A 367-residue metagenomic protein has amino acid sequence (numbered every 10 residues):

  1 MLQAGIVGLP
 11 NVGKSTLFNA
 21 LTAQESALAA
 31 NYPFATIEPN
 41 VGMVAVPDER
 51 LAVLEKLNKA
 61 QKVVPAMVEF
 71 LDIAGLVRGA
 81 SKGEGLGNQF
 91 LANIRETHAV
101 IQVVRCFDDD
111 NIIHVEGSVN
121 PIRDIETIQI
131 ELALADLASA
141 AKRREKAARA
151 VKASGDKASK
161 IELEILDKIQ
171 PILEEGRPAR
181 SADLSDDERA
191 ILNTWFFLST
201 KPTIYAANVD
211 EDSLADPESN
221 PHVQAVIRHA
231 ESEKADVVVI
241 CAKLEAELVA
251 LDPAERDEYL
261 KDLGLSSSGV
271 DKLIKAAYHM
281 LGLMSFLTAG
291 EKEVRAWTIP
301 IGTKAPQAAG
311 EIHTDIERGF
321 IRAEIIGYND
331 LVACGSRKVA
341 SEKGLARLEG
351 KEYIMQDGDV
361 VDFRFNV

Functional and structural regions predicted by a protein language model:
M1-I113, I122, A141-K142, A147: Conserved G1/Walker A P-loop phosphate-binding module
L2-V7, V12, F18, K146-I354 (+2 more regions): C-terminal-of-GTPase-core extension/linker across diverse P-loop GTPases
V77-A80, D109-V115, S213-P217, A246-A250: Switch/connector loops and helix/strand junctions flanking conserved nucleotide-binding motifs in nucleotide-processing
L91, A133-L137, A141, V238 (+2 more regions): Short amphipathic alpha-helical segments with heptad-repeat character
I94-E96, E131, H229-E233: Substrate-engagement module of ASCE P-loop NTPases
E116-Q129, Q224-A230: A short, gly/pro- and small-residue-rich
I122, E126-E164: Extended, highly charged alpha-helical segments
